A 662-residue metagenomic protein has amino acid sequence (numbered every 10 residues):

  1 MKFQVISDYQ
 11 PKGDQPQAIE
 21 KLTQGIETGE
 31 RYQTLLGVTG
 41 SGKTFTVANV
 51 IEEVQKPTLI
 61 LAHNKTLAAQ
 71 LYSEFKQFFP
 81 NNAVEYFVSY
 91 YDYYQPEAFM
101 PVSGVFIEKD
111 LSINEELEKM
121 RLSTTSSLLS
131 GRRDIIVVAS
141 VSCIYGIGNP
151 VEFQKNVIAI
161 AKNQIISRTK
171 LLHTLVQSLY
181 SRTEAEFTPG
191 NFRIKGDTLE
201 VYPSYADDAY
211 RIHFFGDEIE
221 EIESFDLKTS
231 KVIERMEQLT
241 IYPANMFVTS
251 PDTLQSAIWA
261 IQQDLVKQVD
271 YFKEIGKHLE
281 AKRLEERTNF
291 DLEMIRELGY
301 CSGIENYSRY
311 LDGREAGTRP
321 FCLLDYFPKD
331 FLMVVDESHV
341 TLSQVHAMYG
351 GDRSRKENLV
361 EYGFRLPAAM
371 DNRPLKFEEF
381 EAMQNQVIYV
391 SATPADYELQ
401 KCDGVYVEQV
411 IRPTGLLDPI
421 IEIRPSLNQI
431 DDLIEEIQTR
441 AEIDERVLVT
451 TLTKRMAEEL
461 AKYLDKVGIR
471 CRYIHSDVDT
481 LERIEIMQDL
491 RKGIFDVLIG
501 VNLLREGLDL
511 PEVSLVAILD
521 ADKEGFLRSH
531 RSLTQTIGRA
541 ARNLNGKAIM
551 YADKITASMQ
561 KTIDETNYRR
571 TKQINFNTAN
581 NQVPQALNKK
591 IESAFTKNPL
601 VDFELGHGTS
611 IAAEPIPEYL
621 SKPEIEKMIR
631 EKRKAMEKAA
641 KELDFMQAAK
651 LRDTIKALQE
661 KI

Functional and structural regions predicted by a protein language model:
M1-P599, E614, S621, K638: ASCE RecA-like P-loop NTPase motor cores that couple ATP hydrolysis to mechanical translocation on nucleic acids
G196, S610-D644, K650-T654: C-terminal accessory/binding modules appended to enzymatic or scaffolding proteins
D270-R287, K632-E660: Short, Lys/Glu-rich amphipathic helical modules
P599-A612: Charged, low-hydrophobicity low-complexity segments
E614, K661-I662: A cross-kingdom feature marking charged/low-complexity
